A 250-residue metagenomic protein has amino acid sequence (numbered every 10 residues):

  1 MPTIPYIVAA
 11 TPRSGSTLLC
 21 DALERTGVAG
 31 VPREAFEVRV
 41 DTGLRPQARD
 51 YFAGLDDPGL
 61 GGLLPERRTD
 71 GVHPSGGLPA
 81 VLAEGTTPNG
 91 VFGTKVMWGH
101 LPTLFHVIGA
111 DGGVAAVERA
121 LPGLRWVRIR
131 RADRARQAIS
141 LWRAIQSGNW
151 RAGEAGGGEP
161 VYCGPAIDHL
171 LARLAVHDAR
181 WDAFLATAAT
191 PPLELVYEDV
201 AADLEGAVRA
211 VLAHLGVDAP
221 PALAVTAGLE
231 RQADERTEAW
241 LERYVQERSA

Functional and structural regions predicted by a protein language model:
M1-T87, L229-E235: PAPS-dependent sulfotransferase catalytic core
T3, P88-V91, G123-L124: A general structural motif
P5-I7, G90-V91, P192-L193: Residue-level preference for the first positions of well-ordered beta-strands
V8-A9, R13, R128, I167 (+2 more regions): Short, charged/polar micro-motifs that form catalytic or ligand-binding hotspots
A10-P12, V96-H100, D199-A201: Short, flexible loop/turn elements at secondary-structure junctions
F36-Q47, G156-D168, D182-A250: The conserved 3'-phosphoadenosine-5'-phosphosulfate
G93-A183, P192, E205-P220: PAPS-dependent sulfotransferase catalytic domain
